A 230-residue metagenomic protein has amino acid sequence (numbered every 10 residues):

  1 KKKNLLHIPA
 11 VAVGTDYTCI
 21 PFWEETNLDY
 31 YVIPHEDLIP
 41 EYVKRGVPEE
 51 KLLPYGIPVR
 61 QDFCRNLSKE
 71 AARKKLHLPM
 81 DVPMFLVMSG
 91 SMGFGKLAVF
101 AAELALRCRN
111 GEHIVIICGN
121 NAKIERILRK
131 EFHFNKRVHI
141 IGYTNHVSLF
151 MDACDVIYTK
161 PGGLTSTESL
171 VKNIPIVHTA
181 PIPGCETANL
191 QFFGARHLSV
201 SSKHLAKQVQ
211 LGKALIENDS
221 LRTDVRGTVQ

Functional and structural regions predicted by a protein language model:
L5-H7, P21-Y31: A conserved, positively charged/aromatic
D29-S91: A nucleotide-sugar donor-handling region in carbohydrate enzymes
K69-K74, L78-C154: Donor-nucleotide binding loops and adjacent catalytic segments primarily of GT-B fold Leloir glycosyltransferases
S148, S166-K172, Q191: Short alpha-helical segment that forms part of, or immediately flanks, the ligand-binding pocket in carbohydrate-active
D152-G162: Acidic donor-binding loop of glycosyltransferase active sites
C154-D155, N173-P175: A short alpha->beta transition loop at the rim of the catalytic pocket in nucleotide-sugar-dependent
G194-S220: C-terminal "capping" alpha-helix adjacent to the active site of nucleotide-linked donor transferases in cell-envelope
L221-Q230: A short, well-ordered alpha-helix in the C-terminal region of glycosyltransferases
